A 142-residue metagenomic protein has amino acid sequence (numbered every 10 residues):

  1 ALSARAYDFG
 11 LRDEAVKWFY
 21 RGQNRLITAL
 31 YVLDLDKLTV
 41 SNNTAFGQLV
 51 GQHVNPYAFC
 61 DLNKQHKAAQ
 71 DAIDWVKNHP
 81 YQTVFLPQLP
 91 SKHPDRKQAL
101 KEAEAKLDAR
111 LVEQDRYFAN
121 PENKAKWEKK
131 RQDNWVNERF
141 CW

Functional and structural regions predicted by a protein language model:
L2-S3: Structural register within alpha-helical repeat arrays
Y7-D8: Hydrophobic/aromatic side-chain positions at a characteristic register within alpha-helices of tetratricopeptide repeats
R12-T28: TPR/TPR-like (Sel1-like) alpha-helical repeat modules
Y31: Compact nucleic-acid interaction/catalytic patches
L35-W142: Long, low-complexity, acidic Ser/Pro- and Gly-enriched intrinsically disordered regions in large eukaryotic
